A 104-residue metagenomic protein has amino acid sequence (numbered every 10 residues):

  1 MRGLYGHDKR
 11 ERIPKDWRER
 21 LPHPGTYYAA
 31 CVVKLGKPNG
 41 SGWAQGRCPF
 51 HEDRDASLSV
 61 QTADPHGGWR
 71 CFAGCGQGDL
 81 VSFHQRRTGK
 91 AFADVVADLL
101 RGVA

Functional and structural regions predicted by a protein language model:
M1-A104: N-terminal structured subdomain of primase-like DNA metabolism proteins
